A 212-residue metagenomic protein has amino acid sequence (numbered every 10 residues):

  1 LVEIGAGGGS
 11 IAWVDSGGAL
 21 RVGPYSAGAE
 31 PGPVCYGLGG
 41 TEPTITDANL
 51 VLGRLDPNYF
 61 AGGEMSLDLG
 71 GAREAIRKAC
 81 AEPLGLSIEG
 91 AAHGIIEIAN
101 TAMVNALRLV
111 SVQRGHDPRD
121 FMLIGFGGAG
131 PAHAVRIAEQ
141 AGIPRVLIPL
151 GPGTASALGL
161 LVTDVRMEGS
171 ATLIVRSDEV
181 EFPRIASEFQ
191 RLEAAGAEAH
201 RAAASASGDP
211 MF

Functional and structural regions predicted by a protein language model:
L1-F212: N-terminally biased helix-coil "hinge/interface" segments that flank
